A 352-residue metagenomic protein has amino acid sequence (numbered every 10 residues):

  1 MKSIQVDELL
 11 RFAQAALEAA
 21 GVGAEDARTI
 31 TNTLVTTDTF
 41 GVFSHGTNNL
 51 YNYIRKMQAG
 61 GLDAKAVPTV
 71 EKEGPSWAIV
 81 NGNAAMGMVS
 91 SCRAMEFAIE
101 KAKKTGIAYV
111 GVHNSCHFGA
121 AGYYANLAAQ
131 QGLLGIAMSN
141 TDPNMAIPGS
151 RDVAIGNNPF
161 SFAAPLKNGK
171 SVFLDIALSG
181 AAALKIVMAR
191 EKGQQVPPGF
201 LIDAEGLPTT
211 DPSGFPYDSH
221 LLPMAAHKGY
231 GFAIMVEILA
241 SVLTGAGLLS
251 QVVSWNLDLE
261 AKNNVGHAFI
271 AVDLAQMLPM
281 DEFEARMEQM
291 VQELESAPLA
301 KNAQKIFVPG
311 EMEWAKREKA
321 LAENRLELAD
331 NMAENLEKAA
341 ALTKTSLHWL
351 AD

Functional and structural regions predicted by a protein language model:
K2-Q5, V22-G46, L62-E73, L259-N264: N-terminal glycine-rich anion-binding loops that anchor highly charged ligand groups
S3-I4, L9, L249-D352: Catalytic-core signal marking the mid-to-C-terminal active-site face
I30, L34, A128, F162 (+2 more regions): Buried hydrophobic positions in well-ordered alpha/beta secondary-structure cores of metabolic enzymes
G46-I99: Active-site cofactor/substrate anionic-group-binding motifs, chiefly glycine- and Lys/Arg-rich phosphate-binding loops
V70-W77, N81, R93-A108, I202-D218: Residues forming anionic-ligand binding surfaces in small-molecule and nucleic-acid pockets of primarily soluble enzymes
I79-K167: A generic, well-ordered mixed alpha/beta core segment in the N-terminal half of proteins
M145-G214: Phosphate/diphosphate-binding glycine-rich loops and adjacent basic-rich segments that engage nucleotide
Q194-S250, W255-L257: Secondary-shell segments that build the walls of catalytic and ion/ligand-binding clefts
